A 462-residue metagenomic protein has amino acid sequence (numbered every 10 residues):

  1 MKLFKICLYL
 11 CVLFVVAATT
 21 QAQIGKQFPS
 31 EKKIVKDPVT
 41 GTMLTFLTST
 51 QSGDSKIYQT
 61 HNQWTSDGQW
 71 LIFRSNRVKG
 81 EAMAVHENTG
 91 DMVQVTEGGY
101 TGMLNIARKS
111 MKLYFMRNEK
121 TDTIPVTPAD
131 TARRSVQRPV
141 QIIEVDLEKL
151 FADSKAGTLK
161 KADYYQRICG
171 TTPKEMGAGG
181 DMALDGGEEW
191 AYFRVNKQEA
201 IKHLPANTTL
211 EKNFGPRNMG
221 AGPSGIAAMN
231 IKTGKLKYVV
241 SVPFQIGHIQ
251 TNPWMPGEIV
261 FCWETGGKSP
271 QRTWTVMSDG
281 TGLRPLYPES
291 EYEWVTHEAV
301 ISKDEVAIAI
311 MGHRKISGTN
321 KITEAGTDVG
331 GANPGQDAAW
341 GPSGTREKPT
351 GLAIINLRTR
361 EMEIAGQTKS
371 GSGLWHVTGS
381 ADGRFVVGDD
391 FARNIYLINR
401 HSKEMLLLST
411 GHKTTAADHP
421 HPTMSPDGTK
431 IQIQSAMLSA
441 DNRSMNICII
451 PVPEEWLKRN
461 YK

Functional and structural regions predicted by a protein language model:
Q23-T45, P216-G225: Blade/loop signatures of beta-propeller domains
V35-S55, A84-Y100, L147-G177, M229-Q245 (+5 more regions): Multi-bladed beta-propeller domains
G53, Y58-H61, V78-T123: Blade-loop segments of beta-propeller domains
H61-W70, S75, M103-K112, M116-E119 (+6 more regions): Blade-terminus and WD-like Trp-Asp/Gly-His loop motifs, strongest in beta-propeller folds
I72-V78, Y114-R134, I143-L147, Y192-Q198 (+7 more regions): Beta-strand C-termini and the immediately following turn/loop, strongest in propeller blades
G99-M103, A107-S224, G234, Y238-S241: Asp-box/WD-like beta-propeller blade repeats and closely related beta-sheet repeat scaffolds
E305, A309-A353, L357-E404: Loop/turn-rich, solvent-exposed surfaces of beta-rich toroidal or solenoidal domains
H419-K462: Blade-level signature of beta-propeller repeat domains, shared across WD40, Kelch, NHL, RCC1 and BNR/Asp-box propellers
